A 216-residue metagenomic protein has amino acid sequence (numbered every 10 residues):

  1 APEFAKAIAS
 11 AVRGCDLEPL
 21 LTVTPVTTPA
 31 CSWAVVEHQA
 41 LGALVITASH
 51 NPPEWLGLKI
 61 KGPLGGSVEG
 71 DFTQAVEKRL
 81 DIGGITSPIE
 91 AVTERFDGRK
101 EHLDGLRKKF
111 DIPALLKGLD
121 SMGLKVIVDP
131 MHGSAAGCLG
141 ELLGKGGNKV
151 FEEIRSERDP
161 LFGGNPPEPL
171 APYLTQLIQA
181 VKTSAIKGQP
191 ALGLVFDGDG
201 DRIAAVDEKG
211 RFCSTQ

Functional and structural regions predicted by a protein language model:
A1-W55, E141-V206: N-terminal small/polar loop signature for handling phosphorylated ligands or for N-terminal nucleophile
L44, L58-V76, G200-Q216: Glycine-rich phosphate-binding loop of actin/hexokinase-like ATP-binding domains
L56-G188: Gly/Ser/Thr-enriched, mixed-charge loops and adjacent short helices that form phosphate/oxyanion-binding elements
